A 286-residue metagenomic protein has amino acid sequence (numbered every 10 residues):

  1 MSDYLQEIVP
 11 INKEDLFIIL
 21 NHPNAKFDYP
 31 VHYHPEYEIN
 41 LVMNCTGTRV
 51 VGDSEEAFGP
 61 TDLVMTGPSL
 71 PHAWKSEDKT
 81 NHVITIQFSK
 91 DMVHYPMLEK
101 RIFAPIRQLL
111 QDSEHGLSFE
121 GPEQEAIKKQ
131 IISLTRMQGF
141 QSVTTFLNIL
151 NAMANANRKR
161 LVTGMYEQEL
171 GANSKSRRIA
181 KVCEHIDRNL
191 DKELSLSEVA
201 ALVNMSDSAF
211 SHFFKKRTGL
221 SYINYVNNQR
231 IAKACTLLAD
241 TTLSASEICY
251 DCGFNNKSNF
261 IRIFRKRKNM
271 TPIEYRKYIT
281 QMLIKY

Functional and structural regions predicted by a protein language model:
M1-P60, S69-L70, S76, N259 (+1 more regions): Generic protein-terminus/edge-of-domain signal
S2-F17, P68-I131, N155-R160: A hydrophobic/aromatic-rich effector-binding and dimerization subdomain of bacterial HTH-type transcriptional regulators
T61, A209-F214, N259-F260, F264: Short hydrophobic/aromatic patch on the recognition helix
L117-E123, T135-R188, K192, S197-E198 (+3 more regions): Short, Lys/Arg-enriched, Trp-marked, Pro/Gly-tolerant hinge/linker segments that flank
E184, R188, E193-S206, H212-K257 (+1 more regions): Terminal helix-turn-helix DNA-binding modules in bacterial transcription factors
